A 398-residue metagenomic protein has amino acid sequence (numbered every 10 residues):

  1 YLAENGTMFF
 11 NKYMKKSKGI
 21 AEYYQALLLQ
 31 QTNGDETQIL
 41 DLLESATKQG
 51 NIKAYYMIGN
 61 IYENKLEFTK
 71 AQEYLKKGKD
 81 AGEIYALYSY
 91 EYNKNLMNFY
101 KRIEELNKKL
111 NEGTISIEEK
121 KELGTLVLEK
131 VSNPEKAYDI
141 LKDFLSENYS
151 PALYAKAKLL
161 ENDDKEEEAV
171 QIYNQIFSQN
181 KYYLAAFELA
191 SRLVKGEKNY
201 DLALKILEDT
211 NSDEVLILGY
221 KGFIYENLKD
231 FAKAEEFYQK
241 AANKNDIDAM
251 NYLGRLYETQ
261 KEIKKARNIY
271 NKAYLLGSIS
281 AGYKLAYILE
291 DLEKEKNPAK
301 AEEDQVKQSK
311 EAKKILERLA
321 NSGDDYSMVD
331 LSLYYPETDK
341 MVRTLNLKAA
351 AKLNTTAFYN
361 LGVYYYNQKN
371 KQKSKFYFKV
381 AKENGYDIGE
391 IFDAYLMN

Functional and structural regions predicted by a protein language model:
G6, I39, A71, R102 (+9 more regions): Single-residue signature of alpha-solenoid repeat helices
F10, L43, L75, L106 (+8 more regions): Hydrophobic/aromatic packing residues within the alpha-helices of TPR/SEL1-like helical repeat arrays
K16-K18, Q49-N51, A81-I84, G113-I115 (+8 more regions): Short helix-capping/linker turns of helical repeat alpha-solenoids
Y24, M57, S89, E122 (+8 more regions): Canonical tetratricopeptide repeat
L27, N60, Y92, T125 (+7 more regions): Residue-level recognition of tetratricopeptide repeat
Q30, E63, N95, L128-E129 (+8 more regions): Position-specific recognition of the canonical hydrophobic site in helix A of tetratricopeptide repeat
N33-G34, L66, N98, V131-S132 (+6 more regions): Residue-level detector of the short coil/turn that links helix A to helix B within each tetratricopeptide repeat
K375-N398: Terminal, low-structured helical/coil segments at or just beyond the last alpha-helical repeat
